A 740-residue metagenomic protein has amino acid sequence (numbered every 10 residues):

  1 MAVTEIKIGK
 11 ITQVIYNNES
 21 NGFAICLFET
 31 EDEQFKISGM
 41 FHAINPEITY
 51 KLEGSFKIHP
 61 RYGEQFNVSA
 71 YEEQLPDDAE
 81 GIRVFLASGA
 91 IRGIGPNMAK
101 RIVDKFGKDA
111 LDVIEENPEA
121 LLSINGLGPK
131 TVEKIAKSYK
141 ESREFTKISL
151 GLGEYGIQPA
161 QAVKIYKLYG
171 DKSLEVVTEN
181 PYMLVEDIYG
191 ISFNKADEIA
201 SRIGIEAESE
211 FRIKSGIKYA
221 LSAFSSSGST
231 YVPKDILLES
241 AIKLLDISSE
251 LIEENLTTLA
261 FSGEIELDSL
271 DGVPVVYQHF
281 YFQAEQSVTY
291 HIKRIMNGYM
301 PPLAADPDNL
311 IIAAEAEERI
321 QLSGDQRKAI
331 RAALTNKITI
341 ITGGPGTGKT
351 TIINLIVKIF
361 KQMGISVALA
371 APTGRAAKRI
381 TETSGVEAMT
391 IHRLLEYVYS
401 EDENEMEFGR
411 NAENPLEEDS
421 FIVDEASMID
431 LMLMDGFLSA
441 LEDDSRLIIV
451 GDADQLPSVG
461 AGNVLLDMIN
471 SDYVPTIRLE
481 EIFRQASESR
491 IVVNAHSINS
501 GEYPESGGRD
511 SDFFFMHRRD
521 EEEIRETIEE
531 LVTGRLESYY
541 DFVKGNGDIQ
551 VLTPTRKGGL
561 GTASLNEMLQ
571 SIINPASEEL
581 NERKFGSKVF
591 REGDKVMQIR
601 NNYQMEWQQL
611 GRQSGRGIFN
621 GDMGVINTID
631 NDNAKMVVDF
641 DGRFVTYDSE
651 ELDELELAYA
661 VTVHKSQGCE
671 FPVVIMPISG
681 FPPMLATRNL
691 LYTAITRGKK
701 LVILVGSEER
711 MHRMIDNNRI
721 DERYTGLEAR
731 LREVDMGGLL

Functional and structural regions predicted by a protein language model:
V3-N18, G54, M623-N627: Structural detector for short beta-strands of small beta-barrel domains
N17-F28, D632-V637: Short aromatic-glycine-enriched beta-strand elements
F23-E31, K36-I37, N45-P274, I338 (+5 more regions): Accessory alpha-helical DNA-binding modules that contact the DNA backbone or grooves
E47-K51, G593, G621: Loop/turn positions that initiate beta-strands
G153, S222-S226, L267-I330: Pre-P-loop entry segment of helicase/translocase ATPase cores
R327-I330, T335-R509: ASCE P-loop NTPase helicase motor core
A453-R616, V734: Conserved helicase motor core of P-loop NTPases
L610, N620-L740: C-terminal accessory regions
